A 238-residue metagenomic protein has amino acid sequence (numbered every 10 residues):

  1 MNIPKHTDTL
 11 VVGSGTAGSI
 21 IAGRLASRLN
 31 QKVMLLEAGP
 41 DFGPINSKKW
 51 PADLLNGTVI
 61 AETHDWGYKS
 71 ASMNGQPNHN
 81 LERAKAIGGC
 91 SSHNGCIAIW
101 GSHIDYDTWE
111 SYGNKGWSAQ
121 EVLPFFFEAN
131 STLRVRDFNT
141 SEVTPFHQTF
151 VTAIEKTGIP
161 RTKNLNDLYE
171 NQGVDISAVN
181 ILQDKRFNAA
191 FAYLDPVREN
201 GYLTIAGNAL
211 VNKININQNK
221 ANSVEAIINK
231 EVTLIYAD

Functional and structural regions predicted by a protein language model:
M1-D238: N-terminal redox-cofactor-binding region of secreted/periplasmic oxidoreductases
